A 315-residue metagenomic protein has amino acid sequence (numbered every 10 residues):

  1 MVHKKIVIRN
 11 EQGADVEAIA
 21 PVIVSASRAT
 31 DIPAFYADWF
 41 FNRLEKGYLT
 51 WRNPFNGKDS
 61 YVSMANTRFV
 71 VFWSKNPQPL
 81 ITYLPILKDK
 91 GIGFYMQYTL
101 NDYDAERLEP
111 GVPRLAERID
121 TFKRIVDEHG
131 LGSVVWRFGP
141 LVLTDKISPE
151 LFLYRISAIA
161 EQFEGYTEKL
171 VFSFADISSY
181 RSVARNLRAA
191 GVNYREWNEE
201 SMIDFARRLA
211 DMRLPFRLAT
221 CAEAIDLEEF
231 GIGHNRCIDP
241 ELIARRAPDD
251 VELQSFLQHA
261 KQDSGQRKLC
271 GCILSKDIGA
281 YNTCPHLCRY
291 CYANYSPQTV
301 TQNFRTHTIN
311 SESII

Functional and structural regions predicted by a protein language model:
M1-L108, L115, I119-L131, P297-I315: Conserved Radical SAM active-site core
A29-D31, K75, T99-Y103, G139-L141 (+2 more regions): Active-site beta-loop-alpha junctions enriched in small/polar residues
D104-V112, P140-E150, N186-W197: Surface-exposed cleft-lining segments at the edges of enzyme active sites
G111-P113, A184-R188, I232-E241: Short, surface-exposed amphipathic charged segments that create phosphate/polyanion-binding patches used for binding
E117-V183, R208, M212-A222: Conserved C-terminal portion of the radical SAM core fold that forms the substrate/S-adenosylmethionine-binding
E196-S264, K268: A C-terminal junction/extension of Radical SAM enzymes
K268-S296: Local cysteine-cluster metal-coordination motifs and their immediate loop/turn environment, predominantly Fe-S cluster
